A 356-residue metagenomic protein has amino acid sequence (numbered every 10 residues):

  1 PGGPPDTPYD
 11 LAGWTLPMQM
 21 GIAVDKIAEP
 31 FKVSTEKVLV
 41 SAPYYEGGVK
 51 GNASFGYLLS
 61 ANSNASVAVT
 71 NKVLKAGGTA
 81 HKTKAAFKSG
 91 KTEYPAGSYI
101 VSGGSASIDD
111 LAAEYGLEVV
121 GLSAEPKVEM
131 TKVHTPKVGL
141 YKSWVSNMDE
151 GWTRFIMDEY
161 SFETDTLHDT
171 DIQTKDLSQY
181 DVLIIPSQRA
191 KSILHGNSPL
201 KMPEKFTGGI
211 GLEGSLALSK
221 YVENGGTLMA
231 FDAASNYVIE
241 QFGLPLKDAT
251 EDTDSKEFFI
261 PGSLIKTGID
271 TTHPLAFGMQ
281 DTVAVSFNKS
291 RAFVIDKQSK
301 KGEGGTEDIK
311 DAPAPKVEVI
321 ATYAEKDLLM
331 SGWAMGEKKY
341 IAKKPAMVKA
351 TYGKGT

Functional and structural regions predicted by a protein language model:
P1-T356: Intrinsic-disorder/low-complexity accessory segments
